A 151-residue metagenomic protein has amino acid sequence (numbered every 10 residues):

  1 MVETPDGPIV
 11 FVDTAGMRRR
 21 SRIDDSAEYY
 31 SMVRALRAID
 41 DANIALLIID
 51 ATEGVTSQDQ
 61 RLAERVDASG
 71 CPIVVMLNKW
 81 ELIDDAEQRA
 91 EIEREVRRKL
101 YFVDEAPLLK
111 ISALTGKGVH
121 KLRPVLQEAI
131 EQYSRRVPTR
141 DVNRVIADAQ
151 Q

Functional and structural regions predicted by a protein language model:
M1-V12, G16, R20-V33, R37 (+2 more regions): C-terminal-of-GTPase-core extension/linker across diverse P-loop GTPases
